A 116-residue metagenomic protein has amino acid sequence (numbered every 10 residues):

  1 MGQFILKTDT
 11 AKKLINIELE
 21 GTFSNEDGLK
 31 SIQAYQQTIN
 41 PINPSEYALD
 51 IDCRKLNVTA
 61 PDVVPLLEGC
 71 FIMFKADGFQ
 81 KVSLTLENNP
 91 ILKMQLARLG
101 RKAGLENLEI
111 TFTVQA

Functional and structural regions predicted by a protein language model:
G2-A116: Amphipathic, Lys/Arg-enriched alpha-helical "gate/interface" segment within cytosolic domains that mediates
